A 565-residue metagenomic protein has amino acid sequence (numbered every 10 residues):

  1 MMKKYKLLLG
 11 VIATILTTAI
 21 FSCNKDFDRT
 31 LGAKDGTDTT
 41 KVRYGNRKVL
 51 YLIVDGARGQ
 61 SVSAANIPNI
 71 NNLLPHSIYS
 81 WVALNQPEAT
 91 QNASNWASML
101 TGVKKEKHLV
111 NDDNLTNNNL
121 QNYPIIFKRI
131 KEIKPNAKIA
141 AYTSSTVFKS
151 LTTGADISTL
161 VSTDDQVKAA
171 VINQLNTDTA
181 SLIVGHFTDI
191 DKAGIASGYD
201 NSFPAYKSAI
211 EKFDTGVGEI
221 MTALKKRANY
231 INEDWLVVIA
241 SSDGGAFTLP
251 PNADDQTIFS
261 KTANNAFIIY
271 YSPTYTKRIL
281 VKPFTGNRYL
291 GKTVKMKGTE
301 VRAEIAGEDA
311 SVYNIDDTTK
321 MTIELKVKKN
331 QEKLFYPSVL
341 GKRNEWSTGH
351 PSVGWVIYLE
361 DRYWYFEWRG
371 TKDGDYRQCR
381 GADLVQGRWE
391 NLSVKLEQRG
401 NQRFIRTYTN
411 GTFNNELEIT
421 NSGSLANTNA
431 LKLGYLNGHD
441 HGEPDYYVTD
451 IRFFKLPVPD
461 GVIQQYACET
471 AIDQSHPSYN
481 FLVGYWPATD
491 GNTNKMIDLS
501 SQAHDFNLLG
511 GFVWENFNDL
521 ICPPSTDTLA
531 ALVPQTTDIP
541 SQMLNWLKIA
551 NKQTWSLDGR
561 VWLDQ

Functional and structural regions predicted by a protein language model:
L50-Y51, N69, F213-Q256, I268 (+2 more regions): Metal-dependent active-site segment of extracytoplasmic phospho-/sulfohydrolases and closely related
Q60-N95, G102-V103: Short, structured active-site-proximal loop/turn typified by the sulfatase FGly-forming signature C/S-X-P-X-R
K149-S158, A169-E219, T248-N252, K372-G374: Active-site His/acidic residue clusters
P204, F366-N391: Short, aromatic/His-centered strand-loop micro-motif at the edge of beta-sheets
N287, R452-P524, L557-R560: Extended recognition patches within non-cytosolic domains
R288-F366, P457-V462: Extracellular glycan-recognition modules
G387-R399, I405-T407, R452: Short tryptophan-centered beta-strand motifs in secreted/extracellular beta-sheet-rich domains of glycan-recognition
E416-Y447, H476-V483, G511-W514: Flexible glycan-contacting loops in extracellular carbohydrate-active proteins
